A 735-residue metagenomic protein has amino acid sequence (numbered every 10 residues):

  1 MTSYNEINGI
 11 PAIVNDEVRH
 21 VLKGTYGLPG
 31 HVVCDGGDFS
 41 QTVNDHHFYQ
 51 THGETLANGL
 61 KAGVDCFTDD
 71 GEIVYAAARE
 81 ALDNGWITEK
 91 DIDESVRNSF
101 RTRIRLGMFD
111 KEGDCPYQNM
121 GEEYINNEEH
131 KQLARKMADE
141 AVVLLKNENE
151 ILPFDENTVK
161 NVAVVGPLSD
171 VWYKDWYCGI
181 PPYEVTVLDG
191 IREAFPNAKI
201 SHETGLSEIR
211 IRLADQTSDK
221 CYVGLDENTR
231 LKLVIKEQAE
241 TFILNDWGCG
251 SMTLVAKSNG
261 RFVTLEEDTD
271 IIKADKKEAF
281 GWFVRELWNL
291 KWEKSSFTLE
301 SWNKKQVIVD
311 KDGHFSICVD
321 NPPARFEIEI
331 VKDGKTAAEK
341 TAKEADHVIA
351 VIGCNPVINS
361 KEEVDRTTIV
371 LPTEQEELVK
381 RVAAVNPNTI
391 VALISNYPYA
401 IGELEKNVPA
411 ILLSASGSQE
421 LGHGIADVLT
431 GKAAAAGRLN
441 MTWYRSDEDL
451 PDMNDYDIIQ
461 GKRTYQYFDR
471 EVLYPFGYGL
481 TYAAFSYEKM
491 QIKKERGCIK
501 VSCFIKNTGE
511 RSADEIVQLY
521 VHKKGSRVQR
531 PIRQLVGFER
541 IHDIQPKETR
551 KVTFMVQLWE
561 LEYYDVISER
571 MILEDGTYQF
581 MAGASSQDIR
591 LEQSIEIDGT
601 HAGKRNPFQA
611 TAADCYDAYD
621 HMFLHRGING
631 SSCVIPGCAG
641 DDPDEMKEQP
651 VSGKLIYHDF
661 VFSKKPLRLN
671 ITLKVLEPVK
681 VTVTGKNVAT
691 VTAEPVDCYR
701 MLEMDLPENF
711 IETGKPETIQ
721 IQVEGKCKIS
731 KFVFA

Functional and structural regions predicted by a protein language model:
M1-D69, Y75-A77, W86, K90-D91: Second-shell residues forming the walls of enzyme active-site clefts
M1-P11, A345-D365: Short acidic, glycine-rich surface-loop motifs adjacent to enzyme active sites
E80-F195, E203, I394-D514, Y520-H522 (+4 more regions): Secreted, periplasmic, or luminal enzymes acting at the cell surface/secretory milieu
T204-A345, A350, E362, V370: Lectin-like carbohydrate-binding module/patch detector with strong preference for beta-trefoil
I209-I211, G250-M252, F297, G497-V501 (+2 more regions): Structural beta-strand segments of beta-rich domains
R527-V566: Intrinsically disordered, low-complexity Pro/Gly/Ser/Thr-rich segments with frequent PxxP/GP/PP motifs and embedded
E560-T577, E712-G714: Short glycine/proline/serine/threonine-rich loop/turn segments at secondary-structure transition edges
T577, D598-A735: Extracytoplasmic
